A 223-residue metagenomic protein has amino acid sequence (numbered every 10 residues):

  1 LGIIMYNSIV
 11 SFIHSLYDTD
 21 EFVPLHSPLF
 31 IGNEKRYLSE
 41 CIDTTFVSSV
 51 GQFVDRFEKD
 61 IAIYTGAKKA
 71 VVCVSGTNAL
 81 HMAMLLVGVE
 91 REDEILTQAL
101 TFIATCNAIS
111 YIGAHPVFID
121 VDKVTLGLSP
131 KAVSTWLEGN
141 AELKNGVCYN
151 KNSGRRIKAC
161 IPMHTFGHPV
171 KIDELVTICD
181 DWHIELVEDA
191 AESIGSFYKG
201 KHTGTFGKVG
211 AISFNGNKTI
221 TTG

Functional and structural regions predicted by a protein language model:
G2-V47: N-terminal "arm"/small-domain region of PLP-dependent enzymes with the aminotransferase-like
S27-P28, D120, T165: Conserved donor-binding loops in enzymes that form glycosidic bonds
V50-E94, A108-S110, F118-D120, L143-K151 (+1 more regions): Phosphate-binding glycine-rich loop
V71, L96, V117, E185-V187 (+1 more regions): Structural detector of well-ordered beta-strand residues that form the stable sheet scaffold of enzyme domains
T101-T105: Conserved coil-to-alpha-helix start sites within the AMP-binding
G113: Structured binding elements
V124-T222: Active-site phosphate-binding strand-loop segment of PLP-dependent enzymes
